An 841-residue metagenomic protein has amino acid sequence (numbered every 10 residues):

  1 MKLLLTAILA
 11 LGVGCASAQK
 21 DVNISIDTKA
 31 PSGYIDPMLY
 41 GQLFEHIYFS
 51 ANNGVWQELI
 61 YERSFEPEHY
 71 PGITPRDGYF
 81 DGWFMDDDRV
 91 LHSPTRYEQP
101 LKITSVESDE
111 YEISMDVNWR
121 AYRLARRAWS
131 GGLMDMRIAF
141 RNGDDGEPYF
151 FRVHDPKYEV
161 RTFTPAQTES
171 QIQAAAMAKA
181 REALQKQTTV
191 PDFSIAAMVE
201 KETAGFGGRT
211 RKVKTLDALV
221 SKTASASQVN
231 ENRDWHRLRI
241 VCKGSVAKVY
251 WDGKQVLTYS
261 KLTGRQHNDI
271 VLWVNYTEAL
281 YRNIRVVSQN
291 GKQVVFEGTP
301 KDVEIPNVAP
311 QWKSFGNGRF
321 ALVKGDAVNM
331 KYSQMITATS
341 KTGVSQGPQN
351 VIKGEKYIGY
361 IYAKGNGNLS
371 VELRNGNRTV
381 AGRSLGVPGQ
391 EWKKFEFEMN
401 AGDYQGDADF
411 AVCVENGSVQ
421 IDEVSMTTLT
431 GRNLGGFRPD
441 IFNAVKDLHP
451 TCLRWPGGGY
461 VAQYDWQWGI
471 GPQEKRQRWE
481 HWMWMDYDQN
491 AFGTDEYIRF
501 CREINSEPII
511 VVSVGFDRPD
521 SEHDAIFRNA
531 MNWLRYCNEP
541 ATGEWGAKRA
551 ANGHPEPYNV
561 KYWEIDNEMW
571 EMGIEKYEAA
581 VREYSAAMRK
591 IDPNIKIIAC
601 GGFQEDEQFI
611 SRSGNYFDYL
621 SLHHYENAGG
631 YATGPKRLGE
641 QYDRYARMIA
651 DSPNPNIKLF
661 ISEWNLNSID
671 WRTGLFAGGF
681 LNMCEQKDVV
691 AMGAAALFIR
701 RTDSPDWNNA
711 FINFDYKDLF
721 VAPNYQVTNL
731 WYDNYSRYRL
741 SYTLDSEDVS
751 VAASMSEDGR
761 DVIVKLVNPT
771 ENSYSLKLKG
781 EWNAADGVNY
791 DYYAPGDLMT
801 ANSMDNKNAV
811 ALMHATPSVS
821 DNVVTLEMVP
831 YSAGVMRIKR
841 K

Functional and structural regions predicted by a protein language model:
I47, F660-N729, D733-S754, R760: Aromatic/acidic polysaccharide-binding cleft in carbohydrate-active enzymes
Y61-Y70, T104-R123, D234, I284 (+4 more regions): Extra-cytoplasmic beta-strand recognition segments
H69-V90, T95-Y97, F150, T299-S333: Extracellular glycan-recognition surfaces and repeat-rich motifs
S93-G205: Secretory/extracellular carbohydrate-interaction modules and structurally similar beta-sandwich "look-alikes"
D252-V271: Short, solvent-exposed beta-strand-to-loop segments that form ligand-recognition rims of beta-rich domains
K341-N443, D447: Extended acidic/polar, glycine-enriched regions that form or flank non-catalytic beta-rich accessory modules
A408-S418, G573-L681, V689, L744-D748: Noncatalytic carbohydrate-binding groove/subsite architecture in carbohydrate-active enzymes
D748-A784, Y790, P795, Y831-R837: Carbohydrate-binding surface patches
